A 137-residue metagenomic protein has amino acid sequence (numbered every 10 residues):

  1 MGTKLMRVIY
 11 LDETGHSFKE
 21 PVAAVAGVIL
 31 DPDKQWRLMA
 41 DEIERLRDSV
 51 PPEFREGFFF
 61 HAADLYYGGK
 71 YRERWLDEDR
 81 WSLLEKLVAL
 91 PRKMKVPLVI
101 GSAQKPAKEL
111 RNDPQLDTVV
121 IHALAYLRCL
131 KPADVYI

Functional and structural regions predicted by a protein language model:
M1-I137: Phosphate-ester processing/binding pockets and catalytic centers
